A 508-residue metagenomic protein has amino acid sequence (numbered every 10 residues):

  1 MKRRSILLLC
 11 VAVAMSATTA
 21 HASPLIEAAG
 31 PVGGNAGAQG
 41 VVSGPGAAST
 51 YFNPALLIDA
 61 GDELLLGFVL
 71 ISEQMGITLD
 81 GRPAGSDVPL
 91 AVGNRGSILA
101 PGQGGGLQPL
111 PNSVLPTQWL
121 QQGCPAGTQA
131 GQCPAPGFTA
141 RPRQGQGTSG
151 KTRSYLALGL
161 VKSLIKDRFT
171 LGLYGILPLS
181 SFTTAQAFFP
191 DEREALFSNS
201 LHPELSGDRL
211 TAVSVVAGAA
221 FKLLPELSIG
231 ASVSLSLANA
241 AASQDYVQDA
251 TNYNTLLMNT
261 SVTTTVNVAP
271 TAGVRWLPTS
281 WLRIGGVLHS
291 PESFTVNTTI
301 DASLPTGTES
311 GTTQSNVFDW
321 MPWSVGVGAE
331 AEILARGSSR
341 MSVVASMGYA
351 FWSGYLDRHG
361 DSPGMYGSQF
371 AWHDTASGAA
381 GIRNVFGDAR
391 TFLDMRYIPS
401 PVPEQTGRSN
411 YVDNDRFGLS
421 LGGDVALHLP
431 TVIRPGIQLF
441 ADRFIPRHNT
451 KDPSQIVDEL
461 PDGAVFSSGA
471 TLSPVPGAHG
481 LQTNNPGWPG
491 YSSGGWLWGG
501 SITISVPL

Functional and structural regions predicted by a protein language model:
M1-L7: Bacterial N-terminal signal peptides that target proteins for export
L8-A17: Bacterial N-terminal signal peptides
T18-F169, G175-I176, N414-D415, Q438: N-terminal, post-signal peptide beta-strand-biased segments of exported outer-membrane/organellar beta-barrel and other
H21-A36, G40, G127, Y155-L508: Outer-membrane beta-barrel porins/channels
